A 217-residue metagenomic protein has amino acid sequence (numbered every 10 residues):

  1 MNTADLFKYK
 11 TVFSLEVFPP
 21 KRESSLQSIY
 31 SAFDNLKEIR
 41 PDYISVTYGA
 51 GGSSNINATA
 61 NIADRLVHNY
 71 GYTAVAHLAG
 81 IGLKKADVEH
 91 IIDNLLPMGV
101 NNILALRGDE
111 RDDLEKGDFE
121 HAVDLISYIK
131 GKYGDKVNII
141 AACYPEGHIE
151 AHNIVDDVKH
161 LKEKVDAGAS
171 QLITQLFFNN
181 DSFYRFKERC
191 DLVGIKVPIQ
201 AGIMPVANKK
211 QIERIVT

Functional and structural regions predicted by a protein language model:
M1-V46: Conserved N-terminal beta1-alpha1 strand-loop-helix module at the mouth
T11-P19, D42-V46, A74-L78, I103-A105 (+4 more regions): Hydrophobic faces of well-ordered beta-strands that scaffold small-molecule active sites in alpha/beta enzyme cores
V12-S28, A74-A86, I140-D156: Active-site mouth loops of central-metabolism enzymes
S28, G80-N94, K116-H121: Glycine-rich anion/phosphate-binding loops
P41-I62, R107-G117, S170-R185: Glycine-rich, proline-tolerant flexible connector loops at the mouths of alpha/beta enzymes
G52-H77, F119-A142, Y184-I203: Alpha-helix-loop-beta-strand connector modules within alpha/beta enzyme cores
E150-A169: Active-site glycine-rich loop that binds ribose-phosphate moieties when present
G202, V206-T217: Catalytic-face loop-and-helix region of soluble metabolic enzyme cores
